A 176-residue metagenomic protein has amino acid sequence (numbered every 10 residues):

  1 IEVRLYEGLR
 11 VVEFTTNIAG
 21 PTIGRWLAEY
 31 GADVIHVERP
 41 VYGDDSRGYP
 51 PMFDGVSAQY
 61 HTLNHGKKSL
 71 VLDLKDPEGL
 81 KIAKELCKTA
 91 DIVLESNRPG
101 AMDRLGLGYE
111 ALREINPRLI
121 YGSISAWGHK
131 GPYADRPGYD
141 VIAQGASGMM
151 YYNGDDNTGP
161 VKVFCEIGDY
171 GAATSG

Functional and structural regions predicted by a protein language model:
I1-G176: N-terminal helix-loop segment corresponding to the beta1-alpha1 unit of nucleotide/adenylate-binding folds
